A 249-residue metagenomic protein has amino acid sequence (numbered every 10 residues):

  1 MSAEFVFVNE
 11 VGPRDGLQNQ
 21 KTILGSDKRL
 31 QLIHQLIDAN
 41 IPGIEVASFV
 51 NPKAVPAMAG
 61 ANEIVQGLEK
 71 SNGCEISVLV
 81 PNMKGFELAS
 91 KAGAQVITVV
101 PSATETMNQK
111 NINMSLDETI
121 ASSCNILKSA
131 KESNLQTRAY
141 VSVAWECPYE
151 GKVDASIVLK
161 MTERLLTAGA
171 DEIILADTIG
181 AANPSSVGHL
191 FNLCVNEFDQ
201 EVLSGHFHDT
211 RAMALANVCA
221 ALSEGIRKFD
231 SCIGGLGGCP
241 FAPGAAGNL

Functional and structural regions predicted by a protein language model:
M1-K21, T98-N111, E132-Y149, C194-Q200: N-terminal small/glycine-rich loop or linker at the start of catalytic domains across soluble metabolic enzymes
S2-F49, A57-G73: Conserved N-terminal beta1-alpha1 strand-loop-helix module at the mouth
F7-D15, P42-V46, E75-V80, I97-V99 (+4 more regions): Hydrophobic faces of well-ordered beta-strands that scaffold small-molecule active sites in alpha/beta enzyme cores
N9-R29, C74-M83, Q109-L116, V143-I157 (+1 more regions): Active-site mouth loops of central-metabolism enzymes
P42-G67, P101-S115, W145-Y149, I174-P184 (+1 more regions): Glycine-rich, proline-tolerant flexible connector loops at the mouths of alpha/beta enzymes
S48-N51, V65, S71-A130, L135-Q136 (+1 more regions): Active-site beta->alpha loop and helix N-cap motifs at the rims of alpha/beta catalytic domains
A54-V78, D117-S142, S185-G205, L249: Alpha-helix-loop-beta-strand connector modules within alpha/beta enzyme cores
T178-L249: Catalytic alpha/beta core domains of metabolic enzymes, predominantly
